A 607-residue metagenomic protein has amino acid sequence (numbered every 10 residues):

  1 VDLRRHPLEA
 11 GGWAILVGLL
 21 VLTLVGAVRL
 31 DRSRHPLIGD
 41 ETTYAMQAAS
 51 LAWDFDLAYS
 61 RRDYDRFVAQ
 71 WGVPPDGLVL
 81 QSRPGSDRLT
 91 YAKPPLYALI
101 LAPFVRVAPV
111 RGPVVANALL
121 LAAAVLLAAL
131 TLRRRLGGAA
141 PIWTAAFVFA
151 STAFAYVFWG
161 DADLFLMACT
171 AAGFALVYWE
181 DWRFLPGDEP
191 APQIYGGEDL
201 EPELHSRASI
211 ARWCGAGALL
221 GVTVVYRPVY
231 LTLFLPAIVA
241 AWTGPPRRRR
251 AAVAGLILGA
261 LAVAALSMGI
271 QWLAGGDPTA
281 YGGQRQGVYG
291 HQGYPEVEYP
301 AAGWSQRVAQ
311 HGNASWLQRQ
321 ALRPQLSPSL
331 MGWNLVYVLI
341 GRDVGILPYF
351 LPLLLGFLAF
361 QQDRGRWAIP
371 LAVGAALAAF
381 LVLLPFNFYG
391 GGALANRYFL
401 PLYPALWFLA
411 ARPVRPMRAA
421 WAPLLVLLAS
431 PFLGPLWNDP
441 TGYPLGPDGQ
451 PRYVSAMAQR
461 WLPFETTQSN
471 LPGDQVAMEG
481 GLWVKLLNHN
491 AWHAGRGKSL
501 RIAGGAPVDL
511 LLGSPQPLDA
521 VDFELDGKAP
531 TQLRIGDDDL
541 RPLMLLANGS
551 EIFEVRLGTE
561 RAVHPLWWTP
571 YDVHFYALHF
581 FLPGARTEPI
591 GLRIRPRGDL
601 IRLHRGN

Functional and structural regions predicted by a protein language model:
V1-L30, R133, I210-R212, R249-G259 (+2 more regions): Start-transfer (signal-anchor) and selected internal transmembrane alpha helices of multi-pass inner/ER membrane
D2, A123-A129, A237-T243, V338 (+3 more regions): Hydrophobic, aromatic-rich transmembrane alpha-helices and their immediate juxtamembrane boundary segments
W53-Y97, L101-R106, G196, R285-S329: Interfacial juxtamembrane loops and adjacent helix segments that form the catalytic/substrate-binding surfaces
G112-G137, A172, L176: Transmembrane-helix motifs of polytopic, lipid-linked glycan transferases
A128-T152, M167-A168, A172, F184-G187 (+1 more regions): Transmembrane-helix signature of polytopic, membrane-embedded enzymes that assemble or transfer cell-envelope glycans
F158-L166, G345, A395: Short acidic/glycine- and proline-prone juxtamembrane loop motifs at membrane-interface regions of multi-pass membrane
L176-F184, A191, P202, T232-G269 (+1 more regions): Perimembrane helix-loop-helix junctions
V224, A252-L358, I369-V382, S430-D439: Membrane-lumen/periplasm interface segments of specific transmembrane helices in polyprenyl phosphate-linked
